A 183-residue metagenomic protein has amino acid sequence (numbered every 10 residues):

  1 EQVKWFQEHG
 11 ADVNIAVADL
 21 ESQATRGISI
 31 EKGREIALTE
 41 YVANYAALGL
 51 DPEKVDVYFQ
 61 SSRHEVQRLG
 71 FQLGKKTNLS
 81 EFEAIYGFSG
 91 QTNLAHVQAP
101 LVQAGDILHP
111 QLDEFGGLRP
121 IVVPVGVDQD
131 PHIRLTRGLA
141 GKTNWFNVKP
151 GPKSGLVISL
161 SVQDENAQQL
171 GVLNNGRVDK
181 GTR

Functional and structural regions predicted by a protein language model:
E1-R183: NTP-dependent nucleotidyl-transfer catalytic core
